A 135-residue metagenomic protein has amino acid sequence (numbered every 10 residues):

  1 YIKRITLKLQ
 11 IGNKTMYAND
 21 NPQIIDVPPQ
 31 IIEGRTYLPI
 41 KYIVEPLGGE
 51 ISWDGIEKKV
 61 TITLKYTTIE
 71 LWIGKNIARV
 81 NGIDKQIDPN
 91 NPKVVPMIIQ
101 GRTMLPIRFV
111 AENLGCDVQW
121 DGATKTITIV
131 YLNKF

Functional and structural regions predicted by a protein language model:
Y1-F135: Primary recognition of N-terminal secretory signal peptides and signal-anchoring hydrophobic helices
